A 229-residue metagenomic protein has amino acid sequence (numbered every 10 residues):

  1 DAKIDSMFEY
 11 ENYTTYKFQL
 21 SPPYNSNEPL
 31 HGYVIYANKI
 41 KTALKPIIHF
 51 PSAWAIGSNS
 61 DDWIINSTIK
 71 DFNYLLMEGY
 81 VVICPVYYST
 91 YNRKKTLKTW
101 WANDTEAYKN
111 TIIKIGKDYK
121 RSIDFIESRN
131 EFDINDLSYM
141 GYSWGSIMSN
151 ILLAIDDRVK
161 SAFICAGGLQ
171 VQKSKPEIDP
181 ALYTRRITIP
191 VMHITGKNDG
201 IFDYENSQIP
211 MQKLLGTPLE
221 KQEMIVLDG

Functional and structural regions predicted by a protein language model:
A2-T42: N-terminal cap/lid segment of alpha/beta-hydrolase-fold proteins
H31-G32, A43-W54: Short beta-strand element of the alpha/beta-hydrolase
I48-P51, P85-Y87, C165, L227: Alpha/beta-hydrolase
A53-K117, I123, S174: Cap/lid segment of the alpha/beta-hydrolase catalytic domain
K120-Y183: Primarily recognizes the serine-hydrolase "nucleophile elbow" in alpha/beta-hydrolase and SGNH/GDSL folds
D179-P180, I189, D203-K213: Short alpha-helix in the alpha/beta-hydrolase fold that links the catalytic acid
I187, H193-T195, D199: Short beta-strand/loop motif that positions the catalytic acidic residue of the alpha/beta-hydrolase fold
Q208, Q212-G229: Catalytic histidine neighborhood in serine/cysteine hydrolases with alpha/beta-hydrolase-type architecture
